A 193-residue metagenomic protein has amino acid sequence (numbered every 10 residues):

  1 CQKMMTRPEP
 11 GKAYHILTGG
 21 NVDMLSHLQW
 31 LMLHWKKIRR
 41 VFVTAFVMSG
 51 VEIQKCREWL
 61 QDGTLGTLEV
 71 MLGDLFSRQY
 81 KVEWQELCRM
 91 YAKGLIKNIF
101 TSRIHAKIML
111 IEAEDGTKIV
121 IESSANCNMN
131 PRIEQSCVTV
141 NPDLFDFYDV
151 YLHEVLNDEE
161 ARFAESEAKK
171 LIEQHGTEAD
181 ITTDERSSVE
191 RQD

Functional and structural regions predicted by a protein language model:
C1-I38, Q61-G63, V150: N-terminal localization/anchoring segments of enzymes in phospholipid and broader phosphate metabolism
Q2-H15, M48-C56, K81-Q85, D184-R191: Short N-terminal helix-initiation segments at or just after the protein's N-terminus
H15, G94-N98: Conserved beta-strand segments of alpha/beta enzyme cores
T18-D23, V47-G50, I99-S102: Conserved phosphate-coordination/catalytic loops
M24-G94: Primarily the HKD phosphodiesterase
V41, K97-L152: HKD (HxKxxxxD) catalytic microenvironment of the phospholipase D
K55-E58, F76-Q85, S102-I111, I133 (+2 more regions): Low-complexity, flexible helical/coil segments
A125-C127, P131-E134, P142-D193: Long, C-terminal catalytic modules of enzymes
